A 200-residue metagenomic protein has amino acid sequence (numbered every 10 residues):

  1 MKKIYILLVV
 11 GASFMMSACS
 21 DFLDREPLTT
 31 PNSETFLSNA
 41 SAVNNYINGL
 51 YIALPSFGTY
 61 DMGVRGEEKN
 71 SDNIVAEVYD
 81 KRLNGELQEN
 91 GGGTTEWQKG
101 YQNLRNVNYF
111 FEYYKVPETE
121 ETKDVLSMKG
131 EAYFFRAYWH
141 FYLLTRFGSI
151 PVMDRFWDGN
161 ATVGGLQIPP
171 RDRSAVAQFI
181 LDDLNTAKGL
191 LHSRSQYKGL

Functional and structural regions predicted by a protein language model:
M1-L28: Bacterial Sec-dependent N-terminal signal peptides
C19-G63: Membrane-proximal, proline-rich intrinsically disordered regions
D24, E67, S71-D72, D183-N185: Acidic side chains
E26, L144-R155: Short, well-structured active-site flanking segments
L28-N32, L87-Q88, R155-V163: Short linear capping/connector segments at secondary-structure termini
E34, Y60-E77, M153-R155, H192-L200: Short, surface-exposed recognition loops and adjoining beta-strand edges that mediate ligand/DNA contacts, enriched
T35-F36, P151, Q167: Conserved beta-strand positions that form and line the central face of beta-propeller blades
N44-N45, I52, E77-F147, V163-Q178 (+1 more regions): Conserved, well-structured interaction surfaces
